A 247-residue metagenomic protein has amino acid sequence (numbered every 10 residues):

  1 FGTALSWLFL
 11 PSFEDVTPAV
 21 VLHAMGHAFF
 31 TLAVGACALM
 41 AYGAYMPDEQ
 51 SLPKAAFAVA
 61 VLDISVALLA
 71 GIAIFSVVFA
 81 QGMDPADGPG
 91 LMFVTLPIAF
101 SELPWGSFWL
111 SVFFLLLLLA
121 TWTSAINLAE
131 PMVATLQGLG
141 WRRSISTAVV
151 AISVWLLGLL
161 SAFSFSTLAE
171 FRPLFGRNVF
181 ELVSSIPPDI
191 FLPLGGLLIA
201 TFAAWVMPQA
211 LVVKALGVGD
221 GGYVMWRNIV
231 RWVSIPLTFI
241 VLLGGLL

Functional and structural regions predicted by a protein language model:
F1-T3, F13-V20, P47-Q50, A73-A86 (+5 more regions): Transmembrane helix-loop junctions in multi-pass membrane proteins
F1-W122, S146: Membrane-embedded translocation segments of transport machinery
A33-D48, L119-M132, G196-V213: Transmembrane alpha-helical segments in integral membrane proteins
K54, P85-T95, G106-L119, A134-I145 (+1 more regions): Transmembrane helix-loop boundary segments of multi-pass membrane transporters
L62-L68, S107-L110, L119-W122, L136-E170 (+1 more regions): Loop-to-transmembrane helix boundary motifs in multi-pass membrane proteins
T95-S101, P173-F180, K214-V224: Short, membrane-exposed interhelical loops at transmembrane-helix boundaries
V133, G140-A151, L182-I240: C-terminal membrane-solvent junction of multi-pass transporters and transport-like membrane proteins
